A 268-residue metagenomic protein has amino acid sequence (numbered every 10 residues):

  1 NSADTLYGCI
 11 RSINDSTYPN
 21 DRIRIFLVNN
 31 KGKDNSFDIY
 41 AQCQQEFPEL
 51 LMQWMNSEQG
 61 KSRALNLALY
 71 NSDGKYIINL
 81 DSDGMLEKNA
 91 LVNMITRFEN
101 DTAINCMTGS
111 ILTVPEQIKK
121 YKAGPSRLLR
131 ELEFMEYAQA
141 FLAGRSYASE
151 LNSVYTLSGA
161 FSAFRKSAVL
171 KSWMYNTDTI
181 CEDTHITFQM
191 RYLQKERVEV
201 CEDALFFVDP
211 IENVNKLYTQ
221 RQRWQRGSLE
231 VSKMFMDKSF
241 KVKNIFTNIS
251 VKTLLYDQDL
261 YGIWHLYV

Functional and structural regions predicted by a protein language model:
T5-Y7, D34-Q42, N89: Acidic helix N-cap motif at the loop->helix transition within catalytic regions of sugar-transfer enzymes
R11-R22: Short, acidic, metal-binding catalytic loop of nucleotide-sugar glycosyltransferases
N29-D38, S57-Q59: A conserved acidic beta->alpha catalytic loop
F47, S62-A64, K88-W173, T177-T179 (+3 more regions): Long helical/loop segments within the catalytic core of UDP-sugar-dependent glycosyltransferases, especially the large
I77: Short aromatic/hydrophobic "clamp" motif used to bind/position activated sugar donors
D81-M85: The conserved acidic donor/metal-binding loop of glycosyltransferases
L151-N152, E212-V268: Basic/Trp-rich segment in TM-proximal cytosolic loops or flexible interdomain/linker regions
D178, F188-F206: Catalytic donor-sugar/metal-binding loop of nucleotide-sugar-dependent glycosyltransferases
